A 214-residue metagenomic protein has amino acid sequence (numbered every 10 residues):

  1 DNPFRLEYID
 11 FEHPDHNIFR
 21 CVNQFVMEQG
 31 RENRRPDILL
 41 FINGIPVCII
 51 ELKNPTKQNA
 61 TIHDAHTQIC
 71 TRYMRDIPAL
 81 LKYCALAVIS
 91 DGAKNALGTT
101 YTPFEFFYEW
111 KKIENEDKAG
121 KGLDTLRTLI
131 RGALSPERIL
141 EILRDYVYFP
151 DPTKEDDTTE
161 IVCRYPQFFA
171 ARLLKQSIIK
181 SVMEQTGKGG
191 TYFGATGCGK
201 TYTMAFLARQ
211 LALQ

Functional and structural regions predicted by a protein language model:
D1-Q214: ATP-dependent helicase/translocase motor core
